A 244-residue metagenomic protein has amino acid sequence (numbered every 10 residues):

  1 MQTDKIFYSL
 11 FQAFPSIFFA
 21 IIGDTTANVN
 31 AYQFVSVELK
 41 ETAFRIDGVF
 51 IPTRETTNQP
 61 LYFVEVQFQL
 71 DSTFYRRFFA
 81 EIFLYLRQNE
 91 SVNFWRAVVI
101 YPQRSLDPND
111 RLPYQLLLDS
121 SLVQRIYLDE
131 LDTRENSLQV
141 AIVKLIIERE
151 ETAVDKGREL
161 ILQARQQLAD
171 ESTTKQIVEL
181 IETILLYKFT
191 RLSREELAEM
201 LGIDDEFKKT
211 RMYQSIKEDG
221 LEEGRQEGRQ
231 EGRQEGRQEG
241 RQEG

Functional and structural regions predicted by a protein language model:
M1-E243: Elongated, amphipathic alpha-helical interaction scaffolds
